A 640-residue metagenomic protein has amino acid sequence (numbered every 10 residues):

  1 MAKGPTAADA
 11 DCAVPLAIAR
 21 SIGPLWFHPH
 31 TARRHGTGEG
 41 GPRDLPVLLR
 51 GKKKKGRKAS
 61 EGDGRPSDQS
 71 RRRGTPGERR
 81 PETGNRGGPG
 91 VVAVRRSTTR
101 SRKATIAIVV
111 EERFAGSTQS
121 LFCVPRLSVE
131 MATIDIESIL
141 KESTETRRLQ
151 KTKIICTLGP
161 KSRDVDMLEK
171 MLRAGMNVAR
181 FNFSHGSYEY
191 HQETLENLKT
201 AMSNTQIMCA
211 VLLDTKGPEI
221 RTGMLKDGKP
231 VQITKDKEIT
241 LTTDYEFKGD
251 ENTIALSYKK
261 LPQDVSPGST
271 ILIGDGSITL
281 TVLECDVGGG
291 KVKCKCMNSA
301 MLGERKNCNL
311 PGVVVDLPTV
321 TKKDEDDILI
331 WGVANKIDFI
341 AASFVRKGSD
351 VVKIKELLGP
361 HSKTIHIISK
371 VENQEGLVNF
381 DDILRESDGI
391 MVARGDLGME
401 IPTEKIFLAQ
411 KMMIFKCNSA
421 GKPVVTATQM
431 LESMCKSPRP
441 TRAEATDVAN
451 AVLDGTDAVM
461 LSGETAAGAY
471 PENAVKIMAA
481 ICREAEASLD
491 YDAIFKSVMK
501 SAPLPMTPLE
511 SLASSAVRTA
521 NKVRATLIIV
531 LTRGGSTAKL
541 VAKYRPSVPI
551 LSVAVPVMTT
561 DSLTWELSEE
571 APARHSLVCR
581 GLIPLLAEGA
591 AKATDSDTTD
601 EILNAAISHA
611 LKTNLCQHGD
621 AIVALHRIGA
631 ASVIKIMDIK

Functional and structural regions predicted by a protein language model:
M1-A115: Intrinsically disordered, low-complexity basic segments at termini and long loops, enriched in Pro/Gly and/or Arg/Ser
R113-K640: Non-catalytic helical/linker scaffolds that mediate oligomerization, partner binding, and domain coupling around large
